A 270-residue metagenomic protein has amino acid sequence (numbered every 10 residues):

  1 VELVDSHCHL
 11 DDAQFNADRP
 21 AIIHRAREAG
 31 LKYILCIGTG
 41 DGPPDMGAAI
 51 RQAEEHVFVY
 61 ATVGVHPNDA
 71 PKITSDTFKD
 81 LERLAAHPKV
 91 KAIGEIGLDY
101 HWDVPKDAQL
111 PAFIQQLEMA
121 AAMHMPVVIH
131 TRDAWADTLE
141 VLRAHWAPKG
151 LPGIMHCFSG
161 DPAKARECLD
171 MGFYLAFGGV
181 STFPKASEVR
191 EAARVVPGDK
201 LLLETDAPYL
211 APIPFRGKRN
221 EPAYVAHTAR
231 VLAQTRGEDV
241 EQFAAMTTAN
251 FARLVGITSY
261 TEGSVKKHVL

Functional and structural regions predicted by a protein language model:
V1-L270: Mid-domain alpha/beta scaffold segments of enzyme catalytic cores
